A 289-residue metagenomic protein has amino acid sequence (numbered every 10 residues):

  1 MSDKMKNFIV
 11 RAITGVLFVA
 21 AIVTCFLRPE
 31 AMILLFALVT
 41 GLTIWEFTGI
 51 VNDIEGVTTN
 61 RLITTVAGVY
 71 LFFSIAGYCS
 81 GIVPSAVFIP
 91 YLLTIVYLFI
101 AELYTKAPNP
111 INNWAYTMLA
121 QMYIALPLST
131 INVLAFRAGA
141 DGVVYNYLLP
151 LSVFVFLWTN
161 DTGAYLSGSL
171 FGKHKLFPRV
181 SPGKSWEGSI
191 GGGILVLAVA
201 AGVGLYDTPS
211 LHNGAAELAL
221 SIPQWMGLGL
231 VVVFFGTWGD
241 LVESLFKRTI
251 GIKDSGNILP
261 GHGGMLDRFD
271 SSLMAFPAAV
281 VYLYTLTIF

Functional and structural regions predicted by a protein language model:
M1-L230: Membrane-embedded alpha-helical bundles of polytopic integral membrane proteins
T14, A164-Y165, K184-V196, G236-G239 (+2 more regions): Alpha-helical transmembrane segments that form the membrane-embedded catalytic/substrate-binding core of multi-pass
I100-A101, W238-D254: Transmembrane alpha-helical segments of integral membrane proteins
F156-T159, F235-G239: Short helix-coil transition sites and intra-membrane helix breaks within transmembrane domains of multi-pass
G168-L170, L245-G251, L273, A278: Re-entrant/interfacial helical elements at transmembrane boundaries that shape and gate the permeation pathway
H212-L220, H262-G264, F269, I288-F289: Short, conserved aromatic-histidine micro-motifs
R248-S271: Interfacial loop-to-transmembrane junctions
V281-F289: Juxtamembrane boundary at the C-terminal end of a transmembrane helix
